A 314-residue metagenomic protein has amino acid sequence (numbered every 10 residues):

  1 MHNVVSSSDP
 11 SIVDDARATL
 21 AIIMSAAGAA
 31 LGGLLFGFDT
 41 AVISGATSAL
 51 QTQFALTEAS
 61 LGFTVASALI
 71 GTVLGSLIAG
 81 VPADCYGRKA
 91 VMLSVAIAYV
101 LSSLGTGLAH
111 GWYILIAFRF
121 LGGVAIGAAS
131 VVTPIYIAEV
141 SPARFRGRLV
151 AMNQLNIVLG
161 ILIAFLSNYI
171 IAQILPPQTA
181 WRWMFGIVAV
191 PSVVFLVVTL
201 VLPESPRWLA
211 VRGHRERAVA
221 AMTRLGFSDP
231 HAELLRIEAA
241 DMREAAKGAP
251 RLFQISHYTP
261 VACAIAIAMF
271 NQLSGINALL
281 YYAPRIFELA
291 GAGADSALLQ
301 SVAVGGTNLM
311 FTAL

Functional and structural regions predicted by a protein language model:
M1-L314: Transmembrane-helix signature of 12-pass secondary carriers
